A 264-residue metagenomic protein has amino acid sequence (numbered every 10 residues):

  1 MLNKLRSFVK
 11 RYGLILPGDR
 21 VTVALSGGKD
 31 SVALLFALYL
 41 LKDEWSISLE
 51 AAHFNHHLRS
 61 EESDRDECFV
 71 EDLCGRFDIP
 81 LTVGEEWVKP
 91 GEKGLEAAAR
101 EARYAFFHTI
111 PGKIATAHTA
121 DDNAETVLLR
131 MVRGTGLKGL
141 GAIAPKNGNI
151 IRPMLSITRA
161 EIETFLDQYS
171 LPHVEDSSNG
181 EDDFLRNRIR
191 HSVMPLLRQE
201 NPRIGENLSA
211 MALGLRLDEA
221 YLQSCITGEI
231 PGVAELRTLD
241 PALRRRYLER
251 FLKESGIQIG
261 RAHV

Functional and structural regions predicted by a protein language model:
M1-P195: Core alpha/beta nucleotide-donor-binding catalytic domains of modification enzymes
P17, P231-R261: Mid-to-C-terminal catalytic/tRNA-binding core of tRNA(Ile)-lysidine synthase
W45, Q199-R203, L252-I259: Short helix-capping/linker segments at secondary-structure and domain boundaries
N55, I230-P231: Solvent-exposed, charged amphipathic helical/linker segments at domain boundaries
R188, S192, A210, R246-Y247: Amphipathic alpha-helical interaction segments
L197, N201-I204, L208-L222: Amphipathic alpha-helical coiled-coil segments
Y221-E229: Oxyanion-binding "anion nests"
